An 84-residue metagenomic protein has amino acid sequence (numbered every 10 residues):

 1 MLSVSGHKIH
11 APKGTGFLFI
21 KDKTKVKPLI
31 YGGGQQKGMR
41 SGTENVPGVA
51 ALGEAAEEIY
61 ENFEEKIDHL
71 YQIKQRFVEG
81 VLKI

Functional and structural regions predicted by a protein language model:
M1-I84: Pyridoxal 5′-phosphate
